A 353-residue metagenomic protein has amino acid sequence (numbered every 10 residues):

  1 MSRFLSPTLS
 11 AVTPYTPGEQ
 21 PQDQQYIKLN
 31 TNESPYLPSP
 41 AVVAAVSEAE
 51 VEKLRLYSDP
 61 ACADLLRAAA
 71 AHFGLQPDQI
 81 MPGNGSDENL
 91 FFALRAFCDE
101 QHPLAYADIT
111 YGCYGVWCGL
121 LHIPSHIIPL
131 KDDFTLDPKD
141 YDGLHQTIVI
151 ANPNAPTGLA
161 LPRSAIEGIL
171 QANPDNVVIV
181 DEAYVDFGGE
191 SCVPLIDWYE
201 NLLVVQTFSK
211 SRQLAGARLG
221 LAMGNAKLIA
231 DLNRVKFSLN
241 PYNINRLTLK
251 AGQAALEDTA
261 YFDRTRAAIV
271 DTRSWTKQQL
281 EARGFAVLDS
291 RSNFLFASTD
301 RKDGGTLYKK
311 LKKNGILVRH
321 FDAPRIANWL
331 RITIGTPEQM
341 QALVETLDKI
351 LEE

Functional and structural regions predicted by a protein language model:
M1-L56, G143-L144: N-terminal "arm"/small-domain region of PLP-dependent enzymes with the aminotransferase-like
D64-P103, L121, R301: Phosphate-binding glycine-rich loop
D78, V204, R283-A286, I316-F321: A short linear hydrophobic-aromatic micro-motif
H126, L130-D186: Active-site phosphate-binding strand-loop segment of PLP-dependent enzymes
S164, K309-N314, R319, A323-E353: PLP-dependent enzyme catalytic core of the Aspartate aminotransferase-like
N201-E281, F285-L288: PLP-dependent aminotransferase class I/II
V270, A282-N314, L330: Conserved PLP-binding catalytic core of the aspartate aminotransferase-like
